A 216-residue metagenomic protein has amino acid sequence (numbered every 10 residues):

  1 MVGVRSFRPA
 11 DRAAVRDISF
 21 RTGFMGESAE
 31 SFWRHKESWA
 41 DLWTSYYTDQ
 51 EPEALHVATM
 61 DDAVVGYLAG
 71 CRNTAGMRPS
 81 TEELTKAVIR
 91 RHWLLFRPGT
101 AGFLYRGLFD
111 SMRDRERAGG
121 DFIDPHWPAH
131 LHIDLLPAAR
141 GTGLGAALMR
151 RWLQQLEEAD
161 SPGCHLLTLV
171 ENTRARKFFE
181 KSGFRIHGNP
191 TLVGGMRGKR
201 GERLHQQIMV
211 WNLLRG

Functional and structural regions predicted by a protein language model:
G3-D17: A short beta-loop-alpha structural element at the N-terminal edge of CoA-dependent acyl/N-acetyltransferase catalytic
F24-W43, E82-R90: Conserved GNAT-fold acetyl-CoA-binding loop/helix
F32-L55, D61, E116: Active-site rim helix/loop that mediates acceptor-substrate recognition in acyltransferases
V57, A63-R72, R117: Conserved beta-strand in the GNAT
A75, L167, R185-G201, Q207: Conserved catalytic-core motifs of GNAT/GCN5-like acyltransferases
A75-H132, M196: Conserved acyl-donor/pantetheine-binding loop and adjacent beta-alpha core of acyl/acetyltransferases and related
W127-A129, L156-L169: Conserved GNAT acetyl-CoA-binding A-motif
H132-I133, G141-Q155, K177-K181: Conserved acetyl-CoA-binding loop-helix of GNAT-fold acetyltransferases
